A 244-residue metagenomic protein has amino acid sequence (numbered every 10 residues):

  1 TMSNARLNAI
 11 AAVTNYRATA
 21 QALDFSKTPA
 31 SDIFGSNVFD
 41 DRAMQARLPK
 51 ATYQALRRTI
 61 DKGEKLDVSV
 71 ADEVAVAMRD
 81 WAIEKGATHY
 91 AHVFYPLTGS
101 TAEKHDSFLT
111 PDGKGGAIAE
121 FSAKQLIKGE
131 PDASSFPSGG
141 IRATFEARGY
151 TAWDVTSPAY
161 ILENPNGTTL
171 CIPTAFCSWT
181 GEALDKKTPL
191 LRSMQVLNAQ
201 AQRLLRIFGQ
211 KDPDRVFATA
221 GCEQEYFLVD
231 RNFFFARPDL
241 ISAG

Functional and structural regions predicted by a protein language model:
T1-M2, S69, T174: N-terminal low-hydrophobic presequence detector
S3-L23, T144-A152, P158-A159, N164: N-terminal hydrophobic targeting/anchoring segments and the immediately downstream early-domain regions of hydrolases
A5-A18, D40, I60-D72, N198-E223 (+1 more regions): Short, charge-rich amphipathic segments
R6, R17, R42, R47 (+9 more regions): Arginine residue identity/basic-tract feature
L7-T14, A30-S36, G63, D154-P158 (+1 more regions): Short, mixed-charge, low-aromatic patches
V13, V38, V68-V70, V74-V76 (+6 more regions): Extended aliphatic helical segments
Y16-S122, I127-E146: Histidine/acidic residue-rich metal-binding segments in metalloenzymes
R148-G244: Glycine-rich, acidic/polar active-site loops that bind/position phosphate-bearing ligands
